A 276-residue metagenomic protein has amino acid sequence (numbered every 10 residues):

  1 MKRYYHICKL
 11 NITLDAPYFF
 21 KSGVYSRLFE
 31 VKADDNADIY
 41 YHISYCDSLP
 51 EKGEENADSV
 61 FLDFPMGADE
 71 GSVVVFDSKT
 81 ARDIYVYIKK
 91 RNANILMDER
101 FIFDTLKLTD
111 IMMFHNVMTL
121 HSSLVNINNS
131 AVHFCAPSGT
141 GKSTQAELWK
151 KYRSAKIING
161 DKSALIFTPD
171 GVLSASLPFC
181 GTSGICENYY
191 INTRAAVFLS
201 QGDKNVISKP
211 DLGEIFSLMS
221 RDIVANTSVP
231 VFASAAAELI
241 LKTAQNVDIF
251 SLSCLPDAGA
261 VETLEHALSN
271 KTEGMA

Functional and structural regions predicted by a protein language model:
M1-S138, L148-I158, A164-A276: A noncatalytic interaction/capping subdomain that flanks phosphate/NTP-handling catalytic cores
K142: Conserved lysine of the Walker
Q145: Hydrophobic positions on the alpha1 helix immediately C-terminal to the Walker A/P-loop
